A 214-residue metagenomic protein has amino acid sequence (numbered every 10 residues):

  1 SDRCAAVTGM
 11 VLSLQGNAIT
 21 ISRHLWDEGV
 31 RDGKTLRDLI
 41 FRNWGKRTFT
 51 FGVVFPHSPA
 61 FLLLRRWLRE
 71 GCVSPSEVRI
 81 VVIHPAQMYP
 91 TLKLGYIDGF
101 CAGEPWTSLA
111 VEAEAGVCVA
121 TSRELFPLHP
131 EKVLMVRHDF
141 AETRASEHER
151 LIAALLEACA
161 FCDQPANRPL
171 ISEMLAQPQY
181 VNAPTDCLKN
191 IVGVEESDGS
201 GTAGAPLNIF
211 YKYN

Functional and structural regions predicted by a protein language model:
S1-V81, I97-A110, A115-L128: Short, glycine-/small- and polar/acidic-enriched structural segments that line small-molecule recognition paths
N17-V30, H129-E147, F161: A bilobed periplasmic-binding-protein/Venus flytrap-type ligand-binding module shared by bacterial periplasmic
G45-R47, K93, A153: Residue-level preference for short coil/turn positions at secondary-structure junctions
M88-T91, W106-T107: Short, hydrophobic alpha-helical packing/hinge segments within bilobed ligand-binding/sensory domains
L128-H129, L170: Short gly/pro-enriched beta-turn/loop segments at secondary-structure junctions
T143-N214: Secondary-structure end/capping motifs
